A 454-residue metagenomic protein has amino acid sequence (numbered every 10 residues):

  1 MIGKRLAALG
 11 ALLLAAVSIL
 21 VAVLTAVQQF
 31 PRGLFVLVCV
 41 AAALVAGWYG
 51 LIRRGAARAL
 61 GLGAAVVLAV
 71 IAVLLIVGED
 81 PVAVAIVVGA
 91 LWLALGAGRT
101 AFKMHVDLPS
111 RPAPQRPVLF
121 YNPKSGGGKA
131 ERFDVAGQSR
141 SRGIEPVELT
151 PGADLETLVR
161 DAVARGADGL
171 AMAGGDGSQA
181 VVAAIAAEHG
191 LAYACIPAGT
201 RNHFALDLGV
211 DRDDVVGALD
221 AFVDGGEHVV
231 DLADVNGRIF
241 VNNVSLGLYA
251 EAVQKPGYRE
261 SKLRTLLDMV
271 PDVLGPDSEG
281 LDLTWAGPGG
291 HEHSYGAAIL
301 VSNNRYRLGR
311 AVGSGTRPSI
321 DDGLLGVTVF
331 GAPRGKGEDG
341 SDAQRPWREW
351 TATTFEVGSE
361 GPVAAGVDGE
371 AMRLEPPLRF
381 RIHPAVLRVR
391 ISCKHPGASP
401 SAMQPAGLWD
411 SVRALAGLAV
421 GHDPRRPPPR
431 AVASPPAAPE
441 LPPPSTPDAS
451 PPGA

Functional and structural regions predicted by a protein language model:
M1-L170, A180, P396, P405-R413 (+3 more regions): ATP/NTP phosphate-donor binding region
A42, W48-G50, G63-A65, G226-H228 (+4 more regions): Catalytic phosphate-donor-binding core of small-molecule kinases
R111-A113, V118-F133, G137-R142, E148-G152 (+2 more regions): Catalytic core of DAGKc-family lipid kinases
M172-D176: N-terminal glycine-rich "phosphate-gripper" loop used for MgATP/nucleotide binding and carboxylate activation
G177-V182, H203-F204: Short glycine/serine/threonine-rich phosphate/pyrophosphate-binding segments that cradle anionic phosphate groups
Y249-A252, H293-Y295, R307-A311, G335-E338: Short acidic/glycine-rich loop or secondary-structure boundary segments that cap or lie
G296-A332: Active-site beta-loop-alpha substructure in enzyme catalytic cores, prototypically the cysteine-centered nucleophile
E360-A454: Generic C-terminus detector
